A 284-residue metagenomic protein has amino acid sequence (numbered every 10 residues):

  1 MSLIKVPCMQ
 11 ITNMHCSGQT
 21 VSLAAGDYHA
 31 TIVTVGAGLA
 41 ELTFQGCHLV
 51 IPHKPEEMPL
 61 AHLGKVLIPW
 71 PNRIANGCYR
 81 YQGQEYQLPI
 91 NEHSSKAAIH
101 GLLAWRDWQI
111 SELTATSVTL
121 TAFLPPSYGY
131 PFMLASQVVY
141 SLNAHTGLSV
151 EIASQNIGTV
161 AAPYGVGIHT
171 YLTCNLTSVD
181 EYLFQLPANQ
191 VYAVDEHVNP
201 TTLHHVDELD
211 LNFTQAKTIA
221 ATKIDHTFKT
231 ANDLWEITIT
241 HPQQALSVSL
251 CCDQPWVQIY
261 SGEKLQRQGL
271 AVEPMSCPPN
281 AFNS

Functional and structural regions predicted by a protein language model:
L3, C8-I11, I90-A144: Extended, loop-rich substrate-binding clefts of extracytoplasmic carbohydrate-active enzymes
L3-L88, W235-C252: Beta-strand-rich N-terminal accessory domains
I4, Q87, A161-P163, Y171-C252: Active-site/ligand-binding surface loops and adjacent short beta/alpha elements that line catalytic pockets across
Y28, A97-S111, L183, A216-S284: Acidic/His-leaning functional-site neighborhoods
I32, G83, V150-S154, V272: Buried hydrophobic-core signal for structured, non-transmembrane domains
E57-G64, P89-S94, T119-L124, T218-T222: Short Pro/Gly-enriched beta-strand edge/turn motifs at strand-loop
R80-Q84, I110-V118, S141-G147, L176-D180 (+1 more regions): A short, structured loop/turn motif at beta-sheet edges
L124-N175: Acidic, contiguous internal or C-terminal segments within carbohydrate-active enzymes that form a structured patch used
